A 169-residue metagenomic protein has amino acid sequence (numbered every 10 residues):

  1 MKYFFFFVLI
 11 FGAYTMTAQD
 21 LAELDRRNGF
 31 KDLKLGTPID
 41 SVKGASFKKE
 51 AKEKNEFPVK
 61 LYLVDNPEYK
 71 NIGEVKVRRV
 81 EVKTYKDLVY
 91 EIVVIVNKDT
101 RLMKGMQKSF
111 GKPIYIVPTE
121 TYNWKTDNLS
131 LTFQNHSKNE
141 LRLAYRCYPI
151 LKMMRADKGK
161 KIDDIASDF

Functional and structural regions predicted by a protein language model:
M1, E23, I72-G73: Short hydrophobic/aromatic segments of transmembrane alpha-helices and their interfaces
M1-F4, Q19: Positively charged n-region of N-terminal signal peptides that target proteins for export
Y3-A13: Sec-dependent N-terminal signal peptides
Y14-A18: Sec/Tat signal peptide C-region and signal peptidase I cleavage site
Q19-P58, E91-F169: Non-cytosolic coordination micro-motifs
K60-K104: Mid-chain, structured segments of secreted extracytoplasmic proteins
